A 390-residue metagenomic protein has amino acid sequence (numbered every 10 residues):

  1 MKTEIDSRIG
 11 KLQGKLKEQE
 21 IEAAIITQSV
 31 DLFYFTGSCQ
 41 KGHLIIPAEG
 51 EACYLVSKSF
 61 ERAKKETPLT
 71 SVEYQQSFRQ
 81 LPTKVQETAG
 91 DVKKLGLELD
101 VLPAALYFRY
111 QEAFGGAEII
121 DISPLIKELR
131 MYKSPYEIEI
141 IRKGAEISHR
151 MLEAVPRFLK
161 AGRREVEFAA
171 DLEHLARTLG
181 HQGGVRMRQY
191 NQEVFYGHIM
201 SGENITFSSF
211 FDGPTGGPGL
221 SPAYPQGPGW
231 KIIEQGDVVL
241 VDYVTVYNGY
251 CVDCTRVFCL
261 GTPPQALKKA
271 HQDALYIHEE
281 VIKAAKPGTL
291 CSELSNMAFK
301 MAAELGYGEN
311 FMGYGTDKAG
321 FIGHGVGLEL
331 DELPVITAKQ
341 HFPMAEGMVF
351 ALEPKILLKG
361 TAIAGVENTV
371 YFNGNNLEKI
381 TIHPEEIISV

Functional and structural regions predicted by a protein language model:
M1-V390: Active-site neighborhoods and metal-handling regions in enzymes and metal-associated proteins
